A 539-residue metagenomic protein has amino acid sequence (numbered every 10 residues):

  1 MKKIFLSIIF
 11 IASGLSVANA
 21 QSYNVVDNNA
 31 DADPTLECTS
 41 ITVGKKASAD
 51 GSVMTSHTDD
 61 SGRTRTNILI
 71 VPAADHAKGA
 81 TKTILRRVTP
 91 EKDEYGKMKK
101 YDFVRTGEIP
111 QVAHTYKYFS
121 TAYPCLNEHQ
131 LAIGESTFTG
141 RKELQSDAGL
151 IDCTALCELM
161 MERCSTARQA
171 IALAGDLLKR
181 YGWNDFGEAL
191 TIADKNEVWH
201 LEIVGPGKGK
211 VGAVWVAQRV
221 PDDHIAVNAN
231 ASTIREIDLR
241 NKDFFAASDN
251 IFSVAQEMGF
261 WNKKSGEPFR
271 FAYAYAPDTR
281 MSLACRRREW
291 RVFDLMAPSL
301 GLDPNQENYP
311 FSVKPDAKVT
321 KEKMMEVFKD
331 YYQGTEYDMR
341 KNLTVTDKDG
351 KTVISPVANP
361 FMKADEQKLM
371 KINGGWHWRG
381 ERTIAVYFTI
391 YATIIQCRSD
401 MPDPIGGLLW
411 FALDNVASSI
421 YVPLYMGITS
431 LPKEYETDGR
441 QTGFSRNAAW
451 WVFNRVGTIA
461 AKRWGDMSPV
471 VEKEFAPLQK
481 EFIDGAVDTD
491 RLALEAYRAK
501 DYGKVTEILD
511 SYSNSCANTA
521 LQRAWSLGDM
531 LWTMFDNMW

Functional and structural regions predicted by a protein language model:
I4-S13: Sec-dependent N-terminal signal peptides
S13-N19: C-terminal segment of classical bacterial N-terminal signal peptides
S22-D152, L173-V319: A contiguous strand-loop segment
E143-D147, A155-C164: Second-shell loop/turn segments in exported
R163-I171: Short, charged, surface-exposed loops that flank catalytic or proteolytic processing sites
Q256-L408: Glycine-rich, aromatic-lined ligand/substrate-binding cores of catalytic and carbohydrate-binding domains
P356-L494: Substrate-recognition/cap regions that form aromatic- and gly/pro-loop-enriched pockets for small-molecule ligands
E472-W539: Histidine-centered catalytic/metal-binding microenvironments
